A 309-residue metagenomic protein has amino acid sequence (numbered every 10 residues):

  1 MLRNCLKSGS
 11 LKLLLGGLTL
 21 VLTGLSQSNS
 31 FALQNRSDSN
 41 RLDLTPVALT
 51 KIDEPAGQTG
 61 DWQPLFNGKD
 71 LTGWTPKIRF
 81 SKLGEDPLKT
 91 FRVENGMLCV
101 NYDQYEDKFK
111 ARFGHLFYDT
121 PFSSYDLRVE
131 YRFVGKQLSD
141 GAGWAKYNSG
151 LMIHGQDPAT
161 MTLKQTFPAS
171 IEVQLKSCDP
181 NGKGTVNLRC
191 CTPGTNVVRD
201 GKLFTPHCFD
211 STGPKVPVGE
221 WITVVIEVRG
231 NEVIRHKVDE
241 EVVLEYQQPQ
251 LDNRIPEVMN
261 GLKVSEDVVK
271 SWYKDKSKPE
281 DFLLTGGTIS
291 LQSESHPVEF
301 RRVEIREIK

Functional and structural regions predicted by a protein language model:
M1-G9: N-terminal secretory signal peptides that target proteins for export/translocation
N4, T19-V21, N35: Short N-terminal alpha-helical targeting/association segments
K12-S26: Bacterial N-terminal signal peptides
S26, S30-A32: Boundary at the C-terminal end of the N-terminal hydrophobic targeting segment
L33-K309: Carbohydrate-interacting regions of secretory-pathway proteins
